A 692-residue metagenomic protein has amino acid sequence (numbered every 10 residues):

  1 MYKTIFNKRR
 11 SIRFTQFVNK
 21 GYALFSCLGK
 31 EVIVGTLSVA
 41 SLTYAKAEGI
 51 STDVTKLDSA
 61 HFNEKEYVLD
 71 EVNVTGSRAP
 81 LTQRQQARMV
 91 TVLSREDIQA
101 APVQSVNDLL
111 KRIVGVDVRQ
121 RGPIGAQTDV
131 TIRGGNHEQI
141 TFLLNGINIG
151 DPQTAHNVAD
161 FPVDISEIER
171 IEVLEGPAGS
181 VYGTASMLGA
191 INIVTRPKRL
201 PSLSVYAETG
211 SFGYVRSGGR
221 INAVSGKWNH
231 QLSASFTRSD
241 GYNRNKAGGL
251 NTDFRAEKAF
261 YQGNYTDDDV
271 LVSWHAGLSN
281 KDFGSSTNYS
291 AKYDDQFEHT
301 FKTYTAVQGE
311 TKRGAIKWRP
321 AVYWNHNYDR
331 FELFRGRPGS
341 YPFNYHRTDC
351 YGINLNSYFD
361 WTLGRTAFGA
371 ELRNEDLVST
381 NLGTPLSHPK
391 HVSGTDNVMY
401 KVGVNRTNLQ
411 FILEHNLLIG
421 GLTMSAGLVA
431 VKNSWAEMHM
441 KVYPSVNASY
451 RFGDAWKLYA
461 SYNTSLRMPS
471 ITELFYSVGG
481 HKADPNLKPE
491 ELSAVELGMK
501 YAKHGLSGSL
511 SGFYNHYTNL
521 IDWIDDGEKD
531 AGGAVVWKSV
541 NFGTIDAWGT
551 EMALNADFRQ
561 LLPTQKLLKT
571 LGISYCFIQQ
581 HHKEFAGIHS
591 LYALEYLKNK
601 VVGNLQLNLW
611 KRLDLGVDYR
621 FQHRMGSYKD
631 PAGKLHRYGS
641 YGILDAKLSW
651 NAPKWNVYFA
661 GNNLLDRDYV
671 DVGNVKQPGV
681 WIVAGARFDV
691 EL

Functional and structural regions predicted by a protein language model:
V68-Q99, D129: N-terminal periplasmic "start-of-domain" segments of outer-membrane beta-barrel proteins
N107-I147, E169: Extracytoplasmic beta-strand/coil segments of soluble accessory domains associated with Gram-negative outer-membrane
N148-E175: Short acidic/polar hinge/loop motifs at secondary-structure boundaries that mediate gating or recognition
A190, T195-V224, A234, G249-T252 (+1 more regions): Short strand-turn segments of transmembrane beta-barrel domains in outer membranes, especially the first one or two
S239-K246, L250-A256, V270-C350, H481: Flexible loop and strand-edge segments within Gram-negative outer membrane beta-barrel domains
A291-G314, H346-T348, E437, R451 (+4 more regions): Outer-membrane beta-barrel signature, preferentially recognizing the C-terminal barrel domain of Gram-negative
L363, E371, G394-Y517, K566-L568 (+2 more regions): Structural signature of Gram-negative outer-membrane beta-barrels, strongest in the C-terminal barrel of TonB-dependent
L418-T423, Y514-H516, K538-Y628, R687-D689: Gram-negative outer-membrane beta-barrel transporters
